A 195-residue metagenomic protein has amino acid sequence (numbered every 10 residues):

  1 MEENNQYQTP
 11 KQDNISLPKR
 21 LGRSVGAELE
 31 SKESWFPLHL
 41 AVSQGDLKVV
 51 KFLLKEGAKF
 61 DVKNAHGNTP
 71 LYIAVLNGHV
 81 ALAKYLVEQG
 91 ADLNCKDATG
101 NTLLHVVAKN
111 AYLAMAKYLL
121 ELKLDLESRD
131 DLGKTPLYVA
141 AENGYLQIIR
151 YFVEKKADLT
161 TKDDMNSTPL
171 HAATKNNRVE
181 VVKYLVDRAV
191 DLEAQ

Functional and structural regions predicted by a protein language model:
M1-H39, S43-Q44, K51, K55: Intrinsically disordered, low-complexity regulatory segments in ankyrin-centric signaling systems
Q8-T9, L40-D46, I73-H79, V106-Y112 (+2 more regions): Ankyrin repeat A-helix N-terminal signature
L17, V49, L82, M115 (+2 more regions): Conserved ankyrin/ankyrin-like repeat signature
V25-L29, F60, L93, L126 (+2 more regions): Ankyrin-repeat inter-repeat connecting loop/turn
